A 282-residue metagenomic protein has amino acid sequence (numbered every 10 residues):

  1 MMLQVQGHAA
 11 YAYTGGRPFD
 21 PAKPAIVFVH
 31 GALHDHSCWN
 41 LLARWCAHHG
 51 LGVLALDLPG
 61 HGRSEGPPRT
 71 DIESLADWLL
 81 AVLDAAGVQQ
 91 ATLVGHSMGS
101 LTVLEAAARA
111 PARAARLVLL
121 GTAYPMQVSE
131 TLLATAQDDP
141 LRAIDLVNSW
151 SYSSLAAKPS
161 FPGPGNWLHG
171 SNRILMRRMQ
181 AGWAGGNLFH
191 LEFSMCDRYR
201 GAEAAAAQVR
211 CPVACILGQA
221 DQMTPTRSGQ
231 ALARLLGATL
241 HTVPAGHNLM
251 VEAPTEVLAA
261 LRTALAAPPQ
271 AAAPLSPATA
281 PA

Functional and structural regions predicted by a protein language model:
M1-I26, R44, H48-L51, V88-Q89 (+2 more regions): Alpha/beta-hydrolase fold catalytic core
H8-A9, Y13-G15, N40-M98, A259-T263: Active-site loop/oxyanion-hole signature of alpha/beta-hydrolase fold enzymes
G31-H34, S97: Active-site glycine-rich loops that stabilize anionic/oxyanionic intermediates across multiple enzyme folds
L101-L146: Flexible "cap/lid" loop of the alpha/beta hydrolase fold
A134-Q208: Conserved alpha/beta-hydrolase catalytic His-Asp/Glu region
V209, C215-L217, D221: Short beta-strand/loop motif that positions the catalytic acidic residue of the alpha/beta-hydrolase fold
Q222-S228: Conserved alpha/beta-hydrolase "acid-adjacent" motif
M223, A245-L258: Catalytic histidine-centered segment of alpha/beta-hydrolase-like enzymes
